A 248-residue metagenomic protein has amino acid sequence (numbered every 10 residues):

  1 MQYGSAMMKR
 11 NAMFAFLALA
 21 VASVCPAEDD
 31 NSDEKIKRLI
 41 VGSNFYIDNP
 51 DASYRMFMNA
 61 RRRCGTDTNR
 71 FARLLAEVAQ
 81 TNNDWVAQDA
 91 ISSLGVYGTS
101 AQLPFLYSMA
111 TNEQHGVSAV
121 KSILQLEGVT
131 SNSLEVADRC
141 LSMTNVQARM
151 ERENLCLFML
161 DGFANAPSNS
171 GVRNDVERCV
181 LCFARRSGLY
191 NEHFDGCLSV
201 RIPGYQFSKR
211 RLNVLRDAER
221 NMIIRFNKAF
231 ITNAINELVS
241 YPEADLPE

Functional and structural regions predicted by a protein language model:
Q2, V24, R63, R139 (+3 more regions): The N-terminal extracellular segments of secreted preproproteins, especially immediately downstream of signal
Q2-M13: Bacterial N-terminal signal peptides that target proteins for export
R10-A12, V41, S53, C179 (+3 more regions): N-terminal leader/targeting signatures
L17-C25: Hydrophobic h-region of N-terminal signal peptides that target proteins for export in Gram-negative bacteria
D29-S43, G65-A79, T99-A110, T130-M143 (+3 more regions): Amphipathic alpha-helical scaffolding segments comprising HEAT/armadillo-like alpha-solenoid repeats
F45-T66, E77, W85-T99, P104-S108 (+6 more regions): Structural detector for internal amphipathic alpha-helices that build alpha-solenoid repeat scaffolds
